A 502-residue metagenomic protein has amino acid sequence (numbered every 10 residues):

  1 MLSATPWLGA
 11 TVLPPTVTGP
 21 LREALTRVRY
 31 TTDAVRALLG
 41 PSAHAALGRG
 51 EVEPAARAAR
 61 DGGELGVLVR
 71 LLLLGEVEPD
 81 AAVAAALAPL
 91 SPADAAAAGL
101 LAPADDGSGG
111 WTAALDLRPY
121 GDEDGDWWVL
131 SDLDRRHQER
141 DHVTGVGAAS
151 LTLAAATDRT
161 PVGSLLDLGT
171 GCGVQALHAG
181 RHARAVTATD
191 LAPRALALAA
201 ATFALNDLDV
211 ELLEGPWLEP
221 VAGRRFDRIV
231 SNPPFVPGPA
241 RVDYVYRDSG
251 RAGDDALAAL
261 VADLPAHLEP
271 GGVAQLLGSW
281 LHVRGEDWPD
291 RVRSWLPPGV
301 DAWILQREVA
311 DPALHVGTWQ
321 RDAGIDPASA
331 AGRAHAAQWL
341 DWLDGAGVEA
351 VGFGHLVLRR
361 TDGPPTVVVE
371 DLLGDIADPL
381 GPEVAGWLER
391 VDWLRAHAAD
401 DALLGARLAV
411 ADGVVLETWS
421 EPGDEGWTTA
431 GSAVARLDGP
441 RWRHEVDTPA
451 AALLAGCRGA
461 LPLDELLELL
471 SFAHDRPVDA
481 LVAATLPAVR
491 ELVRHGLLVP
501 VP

Functional and structural regions predicted by a protein language model:
L2-V67, R136, G363-A455, V499-P502: Acidic, low-complexity/disordered tracts enriched in E/D and polar residues
A10, R27-L115, L133, Q138-G147: Hydrophobic alpha-helical segments that drive targeting, anchoring, or assembly
E64-L115, G171, A185, L358 (+1 more regions): Long, charge-rich, low-complexity alpha-helical segments
A102-L165, T170-H178: SAM-dependent Rossmann-like transferase core, predominantly class I methyltransferases with a strong bias toward
G147-S231, P237: Conserved SAM/SAH cofactor-binding pocket of Class I
A192, G253-Q306: Conserved Class I SAM-dependent methyltransferase catalytic core
P193-R194, P233-A259: Mobile active-site "lid"/loop adjacent to the S-adenosyl-L-methionine
P312-V391: Flexible, glycine-/basic-rich loop-and-beta segments that form/coincide with the SAM-dependent methyltransferase
